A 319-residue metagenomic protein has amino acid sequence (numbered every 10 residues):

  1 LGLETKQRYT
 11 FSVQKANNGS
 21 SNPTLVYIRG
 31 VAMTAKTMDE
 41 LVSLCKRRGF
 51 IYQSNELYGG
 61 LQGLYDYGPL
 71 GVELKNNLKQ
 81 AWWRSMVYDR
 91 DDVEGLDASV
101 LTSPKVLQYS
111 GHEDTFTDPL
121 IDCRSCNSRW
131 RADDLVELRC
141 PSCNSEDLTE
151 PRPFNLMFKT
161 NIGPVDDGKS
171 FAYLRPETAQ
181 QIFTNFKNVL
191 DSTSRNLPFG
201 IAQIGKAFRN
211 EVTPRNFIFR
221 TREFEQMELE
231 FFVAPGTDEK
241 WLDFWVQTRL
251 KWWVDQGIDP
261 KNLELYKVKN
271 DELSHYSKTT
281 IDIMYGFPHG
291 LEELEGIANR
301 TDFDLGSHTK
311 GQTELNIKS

Functional and structural regions predicted by a protein language model:
L1-L3, L25: Leucine-biased recognition of intrinsically disordered, low-complexity hydrophobic segments
E4-Y9: Short, low-complexity segments with poor structural confidence in diverse proteins
T10, K15-A32: Short, Lys/Arg-enriched N-terminal segments with co-localized hydrophobic residues within the first ~10-30 amino acids
M33-S319: TRNA-recognition modules of translation machinery and tRNA-sensing kinases, especially anticodon-binding
